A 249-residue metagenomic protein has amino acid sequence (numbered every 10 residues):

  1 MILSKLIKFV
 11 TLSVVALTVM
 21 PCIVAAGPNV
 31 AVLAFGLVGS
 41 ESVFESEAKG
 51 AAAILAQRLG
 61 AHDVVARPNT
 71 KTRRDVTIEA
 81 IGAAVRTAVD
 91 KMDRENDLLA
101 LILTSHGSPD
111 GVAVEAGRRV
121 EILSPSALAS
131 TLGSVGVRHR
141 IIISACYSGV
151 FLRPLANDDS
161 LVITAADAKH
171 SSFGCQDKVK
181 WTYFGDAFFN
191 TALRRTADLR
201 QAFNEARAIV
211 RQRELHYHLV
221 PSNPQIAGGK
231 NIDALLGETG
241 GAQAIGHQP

Functional and structural regions predicted by a protein language model:
I2-V32, E41, Y217-P249: Disordered regulatory segments flanking catalytic cores
C22-N96, G174, V179-T182, L236-P249: Boundary/activation segment at the start of structured domains
A31-A34, V64-P68, L99-L103, H139-S144 (+1 more regions): Structural recognition of the beta-strand scaffold that forms the well-ordered cores of secreted hydrolase catalytic
V38-S42, T70-R74, S105-D110, R119 (+3 more regions): Solvent-exposed loop/turn segments at secondary-structure junctions within structured extracellular/periplasmic domains
V43-G50, I54, V76, A80-T87 (+10 more regions): Extracytoplasmic/secreted proteins, especially bacterial periplasmic and envelope-associated proteins
L59, V135, L155-D159: Short, structured coil segments at secondary-structure junctions
S105-S134: A short, glycine/acidic-enriched catalytic loop
R140, A145-G229: Active-site-proximal C-terminal subdomain of hydrolase catalytic domains
